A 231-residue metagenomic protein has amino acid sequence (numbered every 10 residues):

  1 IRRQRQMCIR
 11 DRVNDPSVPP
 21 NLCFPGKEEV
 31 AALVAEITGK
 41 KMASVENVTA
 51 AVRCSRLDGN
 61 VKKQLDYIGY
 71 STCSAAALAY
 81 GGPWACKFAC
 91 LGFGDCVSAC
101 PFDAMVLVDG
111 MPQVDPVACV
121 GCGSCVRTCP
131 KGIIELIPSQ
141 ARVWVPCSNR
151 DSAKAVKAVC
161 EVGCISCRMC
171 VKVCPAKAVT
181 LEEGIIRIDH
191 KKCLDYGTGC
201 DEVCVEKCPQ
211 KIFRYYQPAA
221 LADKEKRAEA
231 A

Functional and structural regions predicted by a protein language model:
I1-I9: Single conserved hydrophobic/aromatic residue that forms the stacking wall/gate of nucleotide- or nucleobase-binding
Q4, K192, I212: Ca2+-coordinating acidic residues in Ca2+-binding motifs
Q6, D15-P16: Eukaryotic low-complexity, mixed-charge intrinsically disordered interaction/regulatory segments enriched in acidic
I9-V13, D95-Q113, V120, S124-A141 (+3 more regions): Iron-sulfur cluster-binding cysteine motifs and their immediate structural context in ferredoxin-like electron-transfer
V13-N14, T38: Generic structural signal for hydrophobic core residues of well-folded globular domains
P16-E28, L33, A79-Y80, V117-T128 (+3 more regions): Short microdomains enriched in Cys/His and/or Lys/Arg
P20-S98, F102-Q113, S139-R150, K154 (+1 more regions): Fe-S ferredoxin-like electron-transfer domains and their immediately adjacent linker/connector regions across
